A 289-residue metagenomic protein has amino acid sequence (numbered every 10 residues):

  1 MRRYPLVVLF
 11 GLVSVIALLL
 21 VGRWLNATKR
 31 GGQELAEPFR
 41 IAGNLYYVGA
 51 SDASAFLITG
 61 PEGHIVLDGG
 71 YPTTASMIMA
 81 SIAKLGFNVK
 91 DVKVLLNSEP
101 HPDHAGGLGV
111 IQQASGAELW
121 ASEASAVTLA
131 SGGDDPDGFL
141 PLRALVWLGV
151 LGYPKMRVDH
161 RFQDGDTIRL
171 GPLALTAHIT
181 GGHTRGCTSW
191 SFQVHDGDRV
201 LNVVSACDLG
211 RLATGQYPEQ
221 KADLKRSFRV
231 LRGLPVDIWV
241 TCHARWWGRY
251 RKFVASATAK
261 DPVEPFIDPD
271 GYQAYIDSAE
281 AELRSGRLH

Functional and structural regions predicted by a protein language model:
M1-S14: N-terminal Sec-pathway targeting helices
V15-R30: Membrane-interface motif at the C-terminal end of an N-terminal transmembrane signal
K29-E34, G69-T73, S131-L142, R211-E219: Acidic/histidine-rich helix-loop elements that form or flank divalent-metal/phosphate-binding sites at the catalytic
G32-L85, V89, S189-G210: Conserved beta-strand hairpin/beta-sheet module of binuclear metal-dependent hydrolase folds, prominently
G43-Y47, G70, L95-S98, G215-Q220: Short, flexible loop segments at the rims of nucleotide/cofactor-binding pockets, characterized by
N44, I58, D68, I78 (+7 more regions): Divalent metal-coordination and catalytic microenvironments
H64, Y71-T73, Y153, R157-D159 (+2 more regions): Metallo-beta-lactamase
T73-A75, A83-T167: Active-site HxH/HxHxD metal-binding segment of metal-dependent hydrolases
